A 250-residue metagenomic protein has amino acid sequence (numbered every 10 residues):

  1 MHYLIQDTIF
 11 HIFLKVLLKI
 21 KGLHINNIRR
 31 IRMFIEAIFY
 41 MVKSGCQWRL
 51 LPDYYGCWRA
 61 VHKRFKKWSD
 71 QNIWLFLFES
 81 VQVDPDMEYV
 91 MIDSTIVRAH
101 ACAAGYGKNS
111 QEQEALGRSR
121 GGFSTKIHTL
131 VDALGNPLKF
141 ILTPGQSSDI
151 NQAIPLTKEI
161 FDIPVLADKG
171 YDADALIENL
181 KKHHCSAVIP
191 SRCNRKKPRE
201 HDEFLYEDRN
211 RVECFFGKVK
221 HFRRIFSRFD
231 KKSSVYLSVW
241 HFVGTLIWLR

Functional and structural regions predicted by a protein language model:
M1-R250: Short alpha-helical elements
